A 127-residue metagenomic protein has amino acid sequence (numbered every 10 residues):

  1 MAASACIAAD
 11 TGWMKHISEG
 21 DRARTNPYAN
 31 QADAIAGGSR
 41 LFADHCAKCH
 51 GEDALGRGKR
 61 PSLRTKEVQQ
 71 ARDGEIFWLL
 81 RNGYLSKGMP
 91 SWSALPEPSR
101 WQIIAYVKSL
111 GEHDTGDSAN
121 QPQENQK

Functional and structural regions predicted by a protein language model:
M1-A8: Hydrophobic h-region of N-terminal signal peptides that target proteins for export in Gram-negative bacteria
A2, R40-A43, G83: Processing junctions and N-termini across compartments
T11-T25, A32, A43, K87-K127: Flexible coil segments in periplasmic/lumen-exposed cytochrome c-class electron-transfer proteins
G20-D21, G56-K59, L85: N-terminal alpha-helical segment
Y28-S39, G51-R81: Gly/Gly-Pro-rich "capping" loops immediately C-terminal to redox-active cysteine motifs in periplasmic/lumenal
C46-C49: Short cysteine clusters
